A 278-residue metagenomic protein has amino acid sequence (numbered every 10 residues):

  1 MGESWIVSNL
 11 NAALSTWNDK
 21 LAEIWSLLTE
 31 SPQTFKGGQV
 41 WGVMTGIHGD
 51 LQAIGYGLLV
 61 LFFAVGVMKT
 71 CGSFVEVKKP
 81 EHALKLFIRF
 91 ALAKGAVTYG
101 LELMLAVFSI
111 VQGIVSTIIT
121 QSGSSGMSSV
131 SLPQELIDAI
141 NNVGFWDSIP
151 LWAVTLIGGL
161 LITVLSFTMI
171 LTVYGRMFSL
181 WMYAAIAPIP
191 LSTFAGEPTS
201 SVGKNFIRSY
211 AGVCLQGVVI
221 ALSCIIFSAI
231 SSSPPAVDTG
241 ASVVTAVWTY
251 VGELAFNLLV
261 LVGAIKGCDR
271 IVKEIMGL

Functional and structural regions predicted by a protein language model:
M1-L10, P80-G100, G203-V213: Alpha-helical transmembrane segments and their helix-start/interface "positive-inside/aromatic belt" motifs in integral
M1-L58: Binding/recognition "hotspot" determinant
E23-S26, H82-R89, S109, S116 (+5 more regions): Short amphipathic alpha-helical coupling elements at transmembrane boundaries
M44-Q52, L84-I88, L92, N141 (+5 more regions): Alpha-helical membrane-interface segments at transmembrane helix boundaries
A53-V65, I157-T163, L180: Hydrophobic alpha-helical transmembrane segments
L58-K94, I186-S200: Hydrophobic transmembrane alpha-helix segments characteristic of membrane transport and insertion machinery
K94-I186, I220, C224-G277: Non-cytosolic segments of integral membrane proteins
L191-R208, G240, I271-I275: Alpha-helical transmembrane segments
